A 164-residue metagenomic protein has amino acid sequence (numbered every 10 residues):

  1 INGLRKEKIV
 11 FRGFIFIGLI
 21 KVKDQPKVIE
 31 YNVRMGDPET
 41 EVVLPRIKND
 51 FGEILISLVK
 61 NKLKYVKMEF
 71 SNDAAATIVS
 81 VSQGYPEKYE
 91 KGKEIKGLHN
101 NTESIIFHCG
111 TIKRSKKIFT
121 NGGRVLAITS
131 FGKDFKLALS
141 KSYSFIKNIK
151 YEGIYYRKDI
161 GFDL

Functional and structural regions predicted by a protein language model:
I1, I29, E41-L44, G52 (+6 more regions): Predominant activation on well-ordered alpha-helical scaffold segments within soluble catalytic domains
I1-F16, N32-E103: Active-site "cap" helix and flanking loop/linker of ATP-utilizing ligase/carboxylase catalytic domains
G13-F16, E69-D73, K91, I105-I128 (+1 more regions): C-terminal active-site/capping subdomain that shapes the small-molecule cofactor and substrate pocket of enzyme
I17-K21, P26-M35, G110: Short beta-strand elements
G18-I20, V79, K96, F107-G110 (+2 more regions): Residues in well-ordered beta-strands of folded domains
L19, D37, Q83-Y85, K93 (+4 more regions): Gly/Ser/Thr-rich helix-start
K21-Q25, T102, R114-S115, F131: Short acidic-glycine loop/turn motifs at beta-strand connectors
T111-L164: Generic C-terminus detector
